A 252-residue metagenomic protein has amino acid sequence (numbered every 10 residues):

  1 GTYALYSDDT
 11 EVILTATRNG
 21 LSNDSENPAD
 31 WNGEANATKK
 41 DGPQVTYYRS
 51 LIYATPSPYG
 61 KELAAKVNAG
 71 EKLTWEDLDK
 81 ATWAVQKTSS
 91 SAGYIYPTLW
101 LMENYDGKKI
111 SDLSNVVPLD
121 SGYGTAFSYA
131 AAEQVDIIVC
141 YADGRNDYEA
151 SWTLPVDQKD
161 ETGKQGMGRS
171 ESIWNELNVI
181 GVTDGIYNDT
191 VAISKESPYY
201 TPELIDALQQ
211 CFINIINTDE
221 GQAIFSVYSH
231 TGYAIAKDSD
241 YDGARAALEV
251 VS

Functional and structural regions predicted by a protein language model:
G1-I13, G20-W31, T125, R145-S151: Pocket-flanking alpha-helical
G1-T2, L51-Y53, Q134-I137: Hydrophobic, aliphatic-enriched repeat segments that assemble into extended interaction scaffolds in large eukaryotic
A4-Y6, P56, V85-K87, N104-Y105 (+5 more regions): Sec/Tat-exported extracytoplasmic proteins
L5-D8, Y96, W100, G122-T125 (+8 more regions): Extracytoplasmic/secreted proteins, especially bacterial periplasmic and envelope-associated proteins
I13-T15, V139-C140: Short beta-strand and adjacent tight-turn residues that come in two discontinuous sequence segments and form the edges
T15-S91: A conserved helix-loop-strand patch within extracytoplasmic ligand-binding domains of the periplasmic binding
V67, E71, D79-T201: Pocket-lining segment of extracytoplasmic ligand-binding domains
N104, Y199-S252: An extracytoplasmic/periplasmic, membrane-proximal ligand-sensing/linker region
